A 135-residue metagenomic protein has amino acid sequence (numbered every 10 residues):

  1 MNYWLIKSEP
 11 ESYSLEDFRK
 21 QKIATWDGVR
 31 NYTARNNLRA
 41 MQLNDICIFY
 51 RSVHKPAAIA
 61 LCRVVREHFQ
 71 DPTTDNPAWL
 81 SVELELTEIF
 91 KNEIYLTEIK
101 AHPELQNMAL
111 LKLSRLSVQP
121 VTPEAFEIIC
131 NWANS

Functional and structural regions predicted by a protein language model:
M1-L43, A125, A133-S135: Compositionally biased, charged N-terminal/linker segments
L5-K7, F49-Y50, L61: Short, conserved beta-strand edge motifs with alternating hydrophobic and charged residues
D17, E93-I99, C130-W132: Short, charged, solvent-exposed linker or helix-capping segments at domain edges/interfaces that act as flexible hinges
D17, M41-Q42, A57, D75-P77: Short glycine/proline-enriched turns and hinge-like loops at secondary-structure junctions
Y50-P56: Short, charged beta-turn/beta-strand-edge "cap" motif at the junction between a beta-strand and an adjacent loop
I59-Q119: Aromatic- and Lys/Arg-enriched surface recognition patch
